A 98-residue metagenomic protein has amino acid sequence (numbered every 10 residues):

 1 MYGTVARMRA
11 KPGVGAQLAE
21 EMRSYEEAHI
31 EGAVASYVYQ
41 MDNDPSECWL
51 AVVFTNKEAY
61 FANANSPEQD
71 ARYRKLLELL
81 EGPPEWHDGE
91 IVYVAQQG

Functional and structural regions predicted by a protein language model:
Y2, A35-S46, R74-G98: Glycine-rich beta-strand-turn "strand-cap" elements at beta-sheet edges
Y2-M8, A35-S66: Short, well-ordered beta-strand segments in beta-rich or mixed alpha/beta enzyme and ligand-binding folds
R7-L18: Short, surface-exposed ligand-recognition loops at beta-strand->loop->(often short) alpha-helix junctions that present
A10-P12, F54-N56, E90-Y93: Non-catalytic surface loops within mature trypsin-like serine protease
G15-Q17, E47, A59-F61, A95-G98: Intrinsically disordered, low-complexity acidic/polar segments
A19-R23: Short amphipathic alpha-helical segment that frequently serves as the phosphate-/nucleotide-binding helix
S24-A35, V53-H87: An amphipathic, aromatic/His-enriched active-site/gating alpha helix that lines ligand/cofactor pockets
